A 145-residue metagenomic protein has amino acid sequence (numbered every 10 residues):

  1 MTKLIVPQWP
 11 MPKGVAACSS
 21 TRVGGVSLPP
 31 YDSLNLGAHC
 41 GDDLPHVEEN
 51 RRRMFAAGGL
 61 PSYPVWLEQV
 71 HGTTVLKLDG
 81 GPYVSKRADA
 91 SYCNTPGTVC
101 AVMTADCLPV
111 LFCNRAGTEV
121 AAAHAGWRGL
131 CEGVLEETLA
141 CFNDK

Functional and structural regions predicted by a protein language model:
M1-S19, V23-P29, P96: Conserved nucleotide-ligand handling architecture
G14-A17, S33, P64, V99: A residue-level signal for beta-strand positions that form part of recognition/binding surfaces within mature
L28, T74-L76, G129-E132: Short acidic/glycine-rich loop or secondary-structure boundary segments that cap or lie
P29-L34, K77-D79: Short, glycine/acidic-enriched capping/hinge loops at junctions between secondary-structure elements
D32-P45, R53: Short, His- and charge-rich active-site/binding loops that engage polyanionic ligands
L44-A125: Phosphate-centric recognition/catalysis
V47-R51, E132-K145: Short, well-ordered amphipathic alpha-helical segments that serve as non-catalytic structural scaffolds within diverse
A121, W127, C131-L135: Short, acidic (Asp/Glu-rich) active-site segment that either coordinates a divalent metal cofactor
